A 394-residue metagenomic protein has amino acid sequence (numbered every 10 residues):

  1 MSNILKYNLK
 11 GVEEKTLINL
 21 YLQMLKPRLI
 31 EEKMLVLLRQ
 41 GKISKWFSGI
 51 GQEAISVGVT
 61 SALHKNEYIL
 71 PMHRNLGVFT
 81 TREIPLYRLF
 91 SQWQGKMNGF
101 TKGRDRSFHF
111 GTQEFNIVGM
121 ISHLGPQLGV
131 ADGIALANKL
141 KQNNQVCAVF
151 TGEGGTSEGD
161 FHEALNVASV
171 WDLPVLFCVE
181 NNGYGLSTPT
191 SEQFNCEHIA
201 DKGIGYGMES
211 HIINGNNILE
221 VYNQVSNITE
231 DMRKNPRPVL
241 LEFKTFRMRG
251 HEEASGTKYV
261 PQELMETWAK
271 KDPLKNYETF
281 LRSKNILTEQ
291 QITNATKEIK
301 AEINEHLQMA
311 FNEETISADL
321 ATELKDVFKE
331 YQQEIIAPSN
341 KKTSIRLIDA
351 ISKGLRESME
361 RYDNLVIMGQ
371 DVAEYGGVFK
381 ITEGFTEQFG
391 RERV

Functional and structural regions predicted by a protein language model:
M1-I55, A62, F243, R249-F389: Conserved acidic/glycine
L29-E32, V36-W171, P189-N195, A200 (+1 more regions): Cofactor-binding active-site loop characterized by glycine-rich and histidine/acidic residues
Y68, P174-V175, N364: Residues at the starts of beta-strands that form the adenosine-phosphate
R82, D160-F161, Q224, G377-I381: Residues at alpha-helix caps and immediate loop-helix transition turns in enzyme cores, especially N- and C-cap
N116-E305, N312: Glycine-rich ThDP/TPP pyrophosphate-binding loop and its adjacent helix/strand module within ThDP-dependent enzymes
Y206, F389-G390: Short, structured coil segments at secondary-structure junctions
R393-V394: Short pre-catalytic strand/loop immediately N-terminal to key active-site residues, enriched for Gly-Thr
